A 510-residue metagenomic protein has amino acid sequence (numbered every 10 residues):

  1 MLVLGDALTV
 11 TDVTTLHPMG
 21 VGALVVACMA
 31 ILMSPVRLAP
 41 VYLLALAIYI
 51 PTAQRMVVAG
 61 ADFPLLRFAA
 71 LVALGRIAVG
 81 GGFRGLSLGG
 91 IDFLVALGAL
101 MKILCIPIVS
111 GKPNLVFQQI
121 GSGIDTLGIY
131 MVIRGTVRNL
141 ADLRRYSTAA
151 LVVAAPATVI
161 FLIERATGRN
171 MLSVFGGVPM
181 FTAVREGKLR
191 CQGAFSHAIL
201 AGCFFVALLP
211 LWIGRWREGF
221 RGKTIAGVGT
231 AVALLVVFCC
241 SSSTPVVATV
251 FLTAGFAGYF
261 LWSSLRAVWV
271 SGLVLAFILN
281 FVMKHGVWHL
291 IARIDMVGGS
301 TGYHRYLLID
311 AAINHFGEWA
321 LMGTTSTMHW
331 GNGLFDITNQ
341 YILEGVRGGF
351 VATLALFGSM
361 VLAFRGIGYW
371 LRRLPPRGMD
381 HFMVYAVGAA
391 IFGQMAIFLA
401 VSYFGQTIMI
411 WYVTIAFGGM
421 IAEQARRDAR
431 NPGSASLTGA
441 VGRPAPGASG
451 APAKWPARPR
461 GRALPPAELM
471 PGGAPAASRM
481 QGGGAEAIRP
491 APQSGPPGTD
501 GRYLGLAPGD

Functional and structural regions predicted by a protein language model:
A23-C28, A99-L104, R144-G187, G193-Y259 (+1 more regions): Alpha-helical transmembrane segments of multi-pass inner-membrane proteins
I31-M33, R37-V57, F63-I124: N-terminal hydrophobic segments of proteins, predominantly signal-anchor/transmembrane helices of inner/organellar
A39-P40, S87-L100, G121-I124, I133-A166: Interfacial loop-to-transmembrane-helix boundary motif in multi-pass membrane proteins
V72, R266-A267, V387-F398, S402-G450: Transmembrane alpha-helices of multi-pass inner-membrane enzymes
V159-R169, C240, A257-M296, S300 (+2 more regions): A membrane-periplasm/extracellular boundary helix in multi-pass inner-membrane enzymes that assemble envelope glycans
H197-I199, L234-F238, S242-S243, S326 (+2 more regions): A conserved mid-to-late transmembrane alpha helix and its immediate loop/hinge that forms the functional core
I225, T253-G258, F350-M395: Hydrophobic transmembrane alpha-helices and their immediate junctions
V287-V351, I367-M379: Long extracytoplasmic/lumenal interhelical loops at the membrane interface of multi-pass membrane proteins
